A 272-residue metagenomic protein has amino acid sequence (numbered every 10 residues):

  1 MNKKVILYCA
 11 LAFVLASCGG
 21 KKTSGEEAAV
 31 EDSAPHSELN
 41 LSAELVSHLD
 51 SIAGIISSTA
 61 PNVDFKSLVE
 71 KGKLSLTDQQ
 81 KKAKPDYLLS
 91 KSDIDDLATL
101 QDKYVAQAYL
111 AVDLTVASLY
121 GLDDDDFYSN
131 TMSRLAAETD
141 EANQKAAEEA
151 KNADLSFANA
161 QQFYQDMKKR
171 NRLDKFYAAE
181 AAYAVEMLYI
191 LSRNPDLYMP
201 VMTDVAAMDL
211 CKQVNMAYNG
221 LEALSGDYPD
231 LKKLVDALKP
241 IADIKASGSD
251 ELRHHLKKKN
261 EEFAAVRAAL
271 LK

Functional and structural regions predicted by a protein language model:
N2-Y8: Sec-dependent signal peptide recognition, specifically the positively charged N-region followed immediately by
V14-S17: C-terminal motif of bacterial Sec signal peptides marking the signal peptidase cleavage site
G19-K22: Bacterial signal peptide processing site
A28-A150: N-terminal Sec/ER secretory leader and immediately downstream segment of secreted/extracellular precursors
K103, Y177-E180, A206, L210 (+3 more regions): Amphipathic alpha-helix face/heptad-repeat signature
S118, A136-T139, L188-S192, V214-S225 (+2 more regions): A structural signal for well-ordered alpha-helices, especially hydrophobic packing surfaces of coiled-coils
E149-S225: Extended amphipathic alpha-helical interaction segments
E222-K272: A cross-kingdom marker for long, charged
